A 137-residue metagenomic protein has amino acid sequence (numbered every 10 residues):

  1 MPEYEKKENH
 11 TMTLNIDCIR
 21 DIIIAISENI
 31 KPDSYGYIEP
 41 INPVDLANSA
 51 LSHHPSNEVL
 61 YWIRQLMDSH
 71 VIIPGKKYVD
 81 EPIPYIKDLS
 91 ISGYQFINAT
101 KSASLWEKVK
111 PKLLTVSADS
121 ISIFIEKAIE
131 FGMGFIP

Functional and structural regions predicted by a protein language model:
M1-T11: Short, Lys/Arg-enriched N-terminal segments with co-localized hydrophobic residues within the first ~10-30 amino acids
T11-A50: Short amphipathic alpha-helical interface segments
L14, C18, I22, E58-W62 (+3 more regions): Residue-level detector of well-ordered alpha-helical segments, enriched for hydrophobic/aromatic packing positions
I26-I30, L66, F96-T100, G132: Generic structural signal for hydrophobic core residues of well-folded globular domains
V44, S52-R64, D68: Short, well-structured hydrophobic secondary-structure segments
R64-Y78: A short, conserved structural fragment
D80-L113: Short, amphipathic alpha-helical interaction segments positioned at domain boundaries
A103-P137: Membrane-inserting effector segments that mediate pore formation, membrane fusion, or transient membrane insertion
